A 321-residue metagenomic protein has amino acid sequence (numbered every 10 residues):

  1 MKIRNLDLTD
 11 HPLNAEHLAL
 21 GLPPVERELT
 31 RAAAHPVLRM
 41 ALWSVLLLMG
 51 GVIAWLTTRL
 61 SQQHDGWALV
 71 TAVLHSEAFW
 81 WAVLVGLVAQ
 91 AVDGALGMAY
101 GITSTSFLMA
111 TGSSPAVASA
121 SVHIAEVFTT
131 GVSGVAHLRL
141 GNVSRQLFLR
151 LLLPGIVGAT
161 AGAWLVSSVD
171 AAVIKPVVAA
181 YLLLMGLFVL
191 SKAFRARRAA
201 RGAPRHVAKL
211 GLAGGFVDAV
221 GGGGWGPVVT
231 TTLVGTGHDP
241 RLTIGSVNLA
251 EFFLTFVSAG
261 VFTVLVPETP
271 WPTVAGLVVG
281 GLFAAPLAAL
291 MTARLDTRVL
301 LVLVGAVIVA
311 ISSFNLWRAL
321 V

Functional and structural regions predicted by a protein language model:
M1-V88, G94, S106-T111, P115 (+4 more regions): Juxtamembrane transmembrane-helix boundary motif
D93, D218, V247, E251: Conserved acidic functional residues
G97, G101, E126-H137, G162 (+3 more regions): Alpha-helical transmembrane segments and their lipid-water interface positions in multi-pass membrane proteins
T105-S106, A116, V122-A125, T129-S133: N-terminal, well-ordered alpha-helical segments
S119-V127, I244-F252, L282, I308: Transmembrane helix-bundle signature of multi-pass membrane transporters/permeases
V127-T130, L183-G186, F252-F256, V309-S312: Small-residue-rich packing faces within the transmembrane alpha-helices of Major Facilitator Superfamily
